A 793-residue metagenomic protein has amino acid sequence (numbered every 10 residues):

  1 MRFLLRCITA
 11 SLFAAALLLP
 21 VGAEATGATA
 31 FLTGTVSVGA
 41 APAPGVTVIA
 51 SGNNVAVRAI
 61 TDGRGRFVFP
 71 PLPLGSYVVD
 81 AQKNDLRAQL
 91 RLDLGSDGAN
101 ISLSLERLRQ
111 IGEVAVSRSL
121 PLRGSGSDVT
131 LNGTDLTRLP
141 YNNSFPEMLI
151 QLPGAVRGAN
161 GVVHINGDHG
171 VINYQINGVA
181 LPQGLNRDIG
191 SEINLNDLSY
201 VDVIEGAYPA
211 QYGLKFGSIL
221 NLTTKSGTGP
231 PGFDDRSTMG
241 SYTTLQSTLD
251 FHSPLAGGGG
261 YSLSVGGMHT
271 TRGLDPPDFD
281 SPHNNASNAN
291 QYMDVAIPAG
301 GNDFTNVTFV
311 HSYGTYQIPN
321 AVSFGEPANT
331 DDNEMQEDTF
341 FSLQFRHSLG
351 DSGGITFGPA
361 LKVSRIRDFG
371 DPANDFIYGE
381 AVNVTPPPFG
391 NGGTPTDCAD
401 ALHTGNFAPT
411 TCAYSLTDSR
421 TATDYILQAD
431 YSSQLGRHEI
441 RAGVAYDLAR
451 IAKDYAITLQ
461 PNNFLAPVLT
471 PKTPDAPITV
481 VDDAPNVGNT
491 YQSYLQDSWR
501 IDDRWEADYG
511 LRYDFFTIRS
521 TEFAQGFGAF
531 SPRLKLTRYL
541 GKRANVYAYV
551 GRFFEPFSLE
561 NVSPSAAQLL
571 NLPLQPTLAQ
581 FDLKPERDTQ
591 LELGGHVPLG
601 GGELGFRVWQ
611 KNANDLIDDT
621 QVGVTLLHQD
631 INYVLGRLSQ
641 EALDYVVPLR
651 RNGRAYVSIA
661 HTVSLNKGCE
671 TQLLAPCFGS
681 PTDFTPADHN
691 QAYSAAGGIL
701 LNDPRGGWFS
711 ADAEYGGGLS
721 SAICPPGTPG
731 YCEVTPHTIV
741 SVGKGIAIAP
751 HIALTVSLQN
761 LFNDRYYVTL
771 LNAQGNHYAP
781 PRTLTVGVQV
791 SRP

Functional and structural regions predicted by a protein language model:
T35-A41, T47-N53, Q82-D85, G95-R138 (+3 more regions): Short, acidic, small-residue-rich periplasmic hinge/interaction motif at the N-terminus of Gram-negative outer-membrane
N100-S104, F145-M148, V163, D188-S191 (+2 more regions): N-terminal periplasmic accessory domains that precede and gate Gram-negative outer-membrane beta-barrel machines
P146-P182, S199: Extracytoplasmic beta-strand/coil segments of soluble accessory domains associated with Gram-negative outer-membrane
V179-E205: Short acidic/polar hinge/loop motifs at secondary-structure boundaries that mediate gating or recognition
M239-H269, D278-Y316, N333-T356, P532 (+1 more regions): Transmembrane beta-barrel wall of Gram-negative outer-membrane proteins
T315, A321-V322, R538, K542-Q590 (+5 more regions): Surface-exposed extracellular loop regions of Gram-negative outer-membrane beta-barrel proteins, predominantly
T356-A360, S364-D368, Y539, Y547 (+5 more regions): Membrane-embedded beta-barrel scaffold of Gram-negative outer-membrane proteins
D502, V608-N614, L627-I723, F762: Gram-negative outer-membrane beta-barrel transporters
